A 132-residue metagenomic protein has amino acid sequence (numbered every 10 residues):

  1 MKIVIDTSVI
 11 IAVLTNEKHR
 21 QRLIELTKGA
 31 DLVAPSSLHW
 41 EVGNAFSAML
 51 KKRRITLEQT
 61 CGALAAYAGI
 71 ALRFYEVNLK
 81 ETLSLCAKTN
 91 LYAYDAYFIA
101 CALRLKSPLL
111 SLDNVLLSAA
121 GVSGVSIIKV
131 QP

Functional and structural regions predicted by a protein language model:
M1-L38, M49-E58, S123: Short, well-structured N-terminal submotif of metal-dependent ribonuclease cores
K2, P35, I99-P132: Acidic, PIN/NYN-like endoribonuclease modules and their adjacent C-terminal/linker elements
R20, H39-G43, L116-L117: Alpha-helix N-cap/helix-start and coil->helix boundary motif
D31, R73, S126-I128: Conserved beta-strand segments of alpha/beta enzyme cores
G43-R73, V77-L79: Active-site-proximal, substrate-binding regions of enzyme catalytic domains and RNA-binding/basic surfaces
I70-V115: Active-site neighborhoods of divalent-metal-dependent phosphate/nucleic-acid chemistry enzymes
